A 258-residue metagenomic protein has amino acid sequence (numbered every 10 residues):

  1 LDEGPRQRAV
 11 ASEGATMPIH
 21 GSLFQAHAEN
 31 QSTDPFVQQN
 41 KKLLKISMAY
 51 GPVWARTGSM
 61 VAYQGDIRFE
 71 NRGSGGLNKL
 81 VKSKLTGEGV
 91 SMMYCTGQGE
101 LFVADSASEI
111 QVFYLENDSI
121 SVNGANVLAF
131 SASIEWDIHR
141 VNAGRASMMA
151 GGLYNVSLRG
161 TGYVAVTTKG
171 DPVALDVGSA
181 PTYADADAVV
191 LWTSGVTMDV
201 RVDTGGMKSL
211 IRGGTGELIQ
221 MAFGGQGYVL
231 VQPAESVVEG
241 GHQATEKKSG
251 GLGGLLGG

Functional and structural regions predicted by a protein language model:
L1-T16: N-terminal amphipathic/basic-hydrophobic helices that include classical n-h-c signal peptides and signal-anchor
G14-G258: Composition-driven recognition of glycine/serine/threonine/acidic- and proline-rich low-complexity segments and repeats
